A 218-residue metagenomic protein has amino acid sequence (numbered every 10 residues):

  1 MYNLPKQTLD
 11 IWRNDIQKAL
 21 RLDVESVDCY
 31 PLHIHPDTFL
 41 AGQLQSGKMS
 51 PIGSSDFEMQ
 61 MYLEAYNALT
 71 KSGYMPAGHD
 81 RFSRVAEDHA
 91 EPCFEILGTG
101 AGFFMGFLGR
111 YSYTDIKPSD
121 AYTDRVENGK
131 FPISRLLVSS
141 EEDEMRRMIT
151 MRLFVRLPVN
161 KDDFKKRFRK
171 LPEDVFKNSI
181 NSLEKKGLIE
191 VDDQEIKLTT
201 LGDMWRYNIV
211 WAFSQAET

Functional and structural regions predicted by a protein language model:
M1-K170: C-terminal scaffold of the Radical SAM
T8-W12, V175, I209: Residues at alpha-helix caps and immediate loop-helix transition turns in enzyme cores, especially N- and C-cap
K161-D162, D174-F176, V191: Extended hydrophobic-aromatic, low-complexity segments
K170-S182: Short amphipathic alpha-helical interaction segments
E184-Q194: A short, conserved structural fragment
E195-T199: Minor-groove-contacting beta-hairpin "wing" of winged helix-turn-helix DNA-binding domains
L201-T218: Short, amphipathic alpha-helical interaction segments positioned at domain boundaries
